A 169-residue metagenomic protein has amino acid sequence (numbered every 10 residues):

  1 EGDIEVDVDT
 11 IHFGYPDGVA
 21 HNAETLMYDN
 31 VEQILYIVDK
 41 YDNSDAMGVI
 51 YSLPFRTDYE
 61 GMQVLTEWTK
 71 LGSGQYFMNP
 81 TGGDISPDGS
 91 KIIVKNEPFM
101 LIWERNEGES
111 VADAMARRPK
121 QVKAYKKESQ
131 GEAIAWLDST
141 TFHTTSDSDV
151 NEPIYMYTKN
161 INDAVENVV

Functional and structural regions predicted by a protein language model:
E1-A164: Sequence/structural signature of beta-propeller domains
